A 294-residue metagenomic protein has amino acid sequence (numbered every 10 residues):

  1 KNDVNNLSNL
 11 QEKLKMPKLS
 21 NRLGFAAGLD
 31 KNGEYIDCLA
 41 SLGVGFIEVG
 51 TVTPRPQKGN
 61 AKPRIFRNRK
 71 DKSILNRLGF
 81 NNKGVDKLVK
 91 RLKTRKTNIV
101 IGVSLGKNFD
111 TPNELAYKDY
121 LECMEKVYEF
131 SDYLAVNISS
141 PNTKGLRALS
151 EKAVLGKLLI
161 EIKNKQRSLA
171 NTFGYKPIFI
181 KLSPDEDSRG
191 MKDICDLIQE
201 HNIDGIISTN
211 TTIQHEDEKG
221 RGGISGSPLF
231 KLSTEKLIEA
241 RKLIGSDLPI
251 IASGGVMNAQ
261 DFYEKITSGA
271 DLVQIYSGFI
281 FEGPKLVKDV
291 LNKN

Functional and structural regions predicted by a protein language model:
K1-L10, P141-V154, G190-S246, L286: Glycine/Thr-rich beta-alpha phosphate-binding loop at enzyme active sites
M16-F25, T97-S104, R167-E186, A240-A252: Short beta-strand/loop segments at the ligand-binding rim of alpha/beta enzyme cores
F25, L39, I47, L88 (+7 more regions): Conserved, mostly hydrophobic/aromatic
A27, N108-L121, V154, F179-Q199: Active-site glycine- and acidic-residue-rich loops that bind and position anionic ligands or nucleotide-like cofactors
G28-D30, V52, G106-D110, S139-P141 (+4 more regions): Active-site beta-loop-alpha junctions enriched in small/polar residues
N32-S41, K118, E186-H201, K242-S246 (+1 more regions): Catalytic cores of alpha/beta
G45-Q57, I138-S140, G205-I213, F262-D289: Glycine-rich phosphate-binding active-site loops on the catalytic face of alpha/beta enzymes
G50, P54-I99: A gly/proline- and charged-residue-enriched helix-loop-helix capping module
